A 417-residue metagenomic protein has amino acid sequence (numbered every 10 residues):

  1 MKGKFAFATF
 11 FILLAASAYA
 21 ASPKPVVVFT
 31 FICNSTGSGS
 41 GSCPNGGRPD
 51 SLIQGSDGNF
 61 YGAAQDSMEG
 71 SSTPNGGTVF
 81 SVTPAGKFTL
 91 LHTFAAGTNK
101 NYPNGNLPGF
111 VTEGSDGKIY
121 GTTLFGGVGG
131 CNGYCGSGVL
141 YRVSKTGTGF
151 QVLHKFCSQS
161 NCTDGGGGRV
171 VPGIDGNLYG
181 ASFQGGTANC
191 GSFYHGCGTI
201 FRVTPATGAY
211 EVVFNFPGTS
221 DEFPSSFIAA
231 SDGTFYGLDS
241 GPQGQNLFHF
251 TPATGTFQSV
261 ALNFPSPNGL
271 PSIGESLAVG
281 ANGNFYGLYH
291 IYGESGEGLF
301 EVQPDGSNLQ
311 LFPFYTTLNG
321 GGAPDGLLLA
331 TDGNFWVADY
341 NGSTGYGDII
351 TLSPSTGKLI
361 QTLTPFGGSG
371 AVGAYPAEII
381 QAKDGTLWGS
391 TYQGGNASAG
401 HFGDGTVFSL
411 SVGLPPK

Functional and structural regions predicted by a protein language model:
K2-K417: Extracellular beta-propeller repeat domains
